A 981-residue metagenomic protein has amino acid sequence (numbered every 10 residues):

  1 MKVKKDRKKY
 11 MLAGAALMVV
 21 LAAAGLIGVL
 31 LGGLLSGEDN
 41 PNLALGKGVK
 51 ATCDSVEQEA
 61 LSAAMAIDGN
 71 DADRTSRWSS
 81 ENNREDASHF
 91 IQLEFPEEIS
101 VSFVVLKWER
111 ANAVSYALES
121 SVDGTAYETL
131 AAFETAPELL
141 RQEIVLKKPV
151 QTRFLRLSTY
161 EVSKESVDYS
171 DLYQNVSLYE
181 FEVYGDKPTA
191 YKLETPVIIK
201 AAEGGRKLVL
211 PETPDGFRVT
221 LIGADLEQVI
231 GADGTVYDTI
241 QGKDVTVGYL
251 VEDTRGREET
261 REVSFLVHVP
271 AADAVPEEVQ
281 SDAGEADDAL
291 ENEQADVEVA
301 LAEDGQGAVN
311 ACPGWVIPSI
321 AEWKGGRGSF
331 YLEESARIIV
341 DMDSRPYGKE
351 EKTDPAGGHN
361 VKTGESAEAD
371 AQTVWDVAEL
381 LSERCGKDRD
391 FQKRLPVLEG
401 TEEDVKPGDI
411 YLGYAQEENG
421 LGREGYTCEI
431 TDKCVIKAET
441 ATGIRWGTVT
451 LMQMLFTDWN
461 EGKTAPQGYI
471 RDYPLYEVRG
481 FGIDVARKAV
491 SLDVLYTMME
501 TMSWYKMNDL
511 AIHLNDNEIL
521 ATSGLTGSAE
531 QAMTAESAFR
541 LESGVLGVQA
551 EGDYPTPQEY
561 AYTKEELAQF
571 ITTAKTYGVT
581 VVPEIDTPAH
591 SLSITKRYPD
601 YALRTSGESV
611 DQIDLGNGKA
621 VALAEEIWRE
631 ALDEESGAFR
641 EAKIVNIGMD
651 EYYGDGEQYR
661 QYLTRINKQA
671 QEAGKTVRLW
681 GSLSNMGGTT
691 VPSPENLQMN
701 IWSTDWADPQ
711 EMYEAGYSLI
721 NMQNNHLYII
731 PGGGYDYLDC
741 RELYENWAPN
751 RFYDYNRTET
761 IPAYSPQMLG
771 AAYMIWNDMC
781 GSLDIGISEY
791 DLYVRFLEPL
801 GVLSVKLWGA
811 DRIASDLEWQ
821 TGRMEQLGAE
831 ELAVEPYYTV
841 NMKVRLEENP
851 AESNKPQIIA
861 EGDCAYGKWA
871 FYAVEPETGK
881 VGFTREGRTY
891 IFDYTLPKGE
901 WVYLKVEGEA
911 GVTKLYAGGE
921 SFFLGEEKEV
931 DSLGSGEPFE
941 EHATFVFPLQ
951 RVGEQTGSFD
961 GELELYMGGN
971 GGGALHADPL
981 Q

Functional and structural regions predicted by a protein language model:
A16, G32-E38, D71-T129, E138-P188: Aromatic, loop-rich ligand-recognition surfaces of beta-strand-rich domains
L31, L266-T442, W446-T450, M454-R471 (+1 more regions): Acidic, contiguous N-terminal accessory segments
N419-V610, K619, R629-A642, M779: Feature activates predominantly on carbohydrate-active enzymes
L510, F570, M842, E900-G908 (+1 more regions): Short tryptophan-centered beta-strand motifs in secreted/extracellular beta-sheet-rich domains of glycan-recognition
R604, S609-N696, S703-D705, P709: Active-site neighborhood of glycoside hydrolase catalytic domains
L832-G887, T956-Q981: Extracellular glycan-recognition modules
G882-Y903, E929: Short, aromatic/His-centered strand-loop micro-motif at the edge of beta-sheets
L924-M967: Flexible glycan-contacting loops in extracellular carbohydrate-active proteins
